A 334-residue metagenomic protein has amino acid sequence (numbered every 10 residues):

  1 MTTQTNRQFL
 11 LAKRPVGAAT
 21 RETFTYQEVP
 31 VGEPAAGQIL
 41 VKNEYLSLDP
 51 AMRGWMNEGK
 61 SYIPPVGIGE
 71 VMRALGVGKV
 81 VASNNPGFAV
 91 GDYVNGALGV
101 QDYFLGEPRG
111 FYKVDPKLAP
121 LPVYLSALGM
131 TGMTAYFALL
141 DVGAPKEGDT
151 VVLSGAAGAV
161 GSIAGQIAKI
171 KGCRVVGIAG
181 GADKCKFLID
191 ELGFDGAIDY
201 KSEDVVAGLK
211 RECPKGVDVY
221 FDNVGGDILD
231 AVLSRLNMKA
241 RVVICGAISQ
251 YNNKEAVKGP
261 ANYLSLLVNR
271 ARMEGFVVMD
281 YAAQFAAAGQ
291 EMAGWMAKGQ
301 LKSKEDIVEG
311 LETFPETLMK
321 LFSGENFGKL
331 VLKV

Functional and structural regions predicted by a protein language model:
T2-Q4, M279-V334: C-terminal hydrophobic helical "lid"/dimerization subdomain of Rossmann-like NAD(P)H-dependent oxidoreductases
P30-L48, M56-V100: Glycine-rich beta-strand-centered segment in the early N-terminal region that forms part of a ligand/cofactor-binding
M72-K79, A89-G155, Q300: NAD(P)H dinucleotide-binding glycine-rich loop of Rossmann-like/cofactor-binding domains, especially the beta1-alpha1
N95, V152, I198, Y220-F221: N-terminal Rossmann-like NAD(P) cofactor-binding module of classical short-chain dehydrogenase/reductase
D102, G180-L188, V205, V257-Y263: Short, glycine/polar-rich helix-capping loops at beta-to-alpha or helix-loop-helix junctions that flank or form
L125-E203: Mid-domain Rossmann-like dinucleotide-binding core that forms the NAD(H)/NADP(H) cofactor-binding site
D204-P214: Short amphipathic alpha-helix with an adjacent loop that forms part of the alpha/beta core around
D227-L301, V334: Glycine-rich phosphate-binding loop and adjacent beta-alpha segment of Rossmann(oid) nucleotide-cofactor-binding
